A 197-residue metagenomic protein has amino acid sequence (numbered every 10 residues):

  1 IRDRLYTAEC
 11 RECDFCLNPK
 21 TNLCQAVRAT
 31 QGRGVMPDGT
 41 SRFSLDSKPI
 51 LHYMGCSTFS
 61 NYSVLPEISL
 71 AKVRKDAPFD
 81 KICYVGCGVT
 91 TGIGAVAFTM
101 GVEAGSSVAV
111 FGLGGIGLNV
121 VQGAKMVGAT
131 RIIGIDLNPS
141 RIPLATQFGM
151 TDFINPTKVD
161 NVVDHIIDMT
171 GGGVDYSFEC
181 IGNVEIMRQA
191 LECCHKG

Functional and structural regions predicted by a protein language model:
R2-S69: Glycine-rich phosphate/adenylate-binding loop and adjacent beta-alpha elements of nucleotide- or dinucleotide-binding
R11-E12, L118, M187-R188: Glycine/Thr-rich phosphate-binding loops of Rossmann-like dinucleotide-binding domains
F43-S60, A77-F98, V110-N119: A glycine-rich, Thr/Ser-enriched phosphate-binding loop motif common to dinucleotide/cofactor-binding enzymes
D76-F79, G101-S107, G172: Short helix-loop-beta connector
V110-L113, Q122-Q189: Adenosine-nucleotide cofactor-binding segment
C194-H195: Helix-to-beta-strand junctions that scaffold the AdoMet/dcAdoMet cofactor pocket in Class I SAM-dependent enzymes
